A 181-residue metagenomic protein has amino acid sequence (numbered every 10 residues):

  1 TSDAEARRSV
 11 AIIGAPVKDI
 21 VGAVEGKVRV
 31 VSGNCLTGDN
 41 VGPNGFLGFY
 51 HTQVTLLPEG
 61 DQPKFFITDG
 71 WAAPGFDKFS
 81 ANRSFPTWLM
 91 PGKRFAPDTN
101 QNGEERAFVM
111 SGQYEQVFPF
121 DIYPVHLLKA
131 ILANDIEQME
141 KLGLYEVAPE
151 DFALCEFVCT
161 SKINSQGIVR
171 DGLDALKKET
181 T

Functional and structural regions predicted by a protein language model:
T1-T181: Redox cofactor-anchoring modules in respiratory/redox and cofactor-processing assemblies
